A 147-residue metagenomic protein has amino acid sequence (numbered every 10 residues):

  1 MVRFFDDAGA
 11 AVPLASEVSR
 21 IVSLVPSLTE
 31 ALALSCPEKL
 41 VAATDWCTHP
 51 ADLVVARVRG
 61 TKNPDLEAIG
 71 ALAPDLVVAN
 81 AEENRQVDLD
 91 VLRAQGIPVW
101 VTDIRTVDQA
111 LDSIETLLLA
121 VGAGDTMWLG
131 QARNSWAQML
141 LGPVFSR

Functional and structural regions predicted by a protein language model:
M1-R147: N-terminal ligand-binding lobe of clamshell/alpha-beta domains
